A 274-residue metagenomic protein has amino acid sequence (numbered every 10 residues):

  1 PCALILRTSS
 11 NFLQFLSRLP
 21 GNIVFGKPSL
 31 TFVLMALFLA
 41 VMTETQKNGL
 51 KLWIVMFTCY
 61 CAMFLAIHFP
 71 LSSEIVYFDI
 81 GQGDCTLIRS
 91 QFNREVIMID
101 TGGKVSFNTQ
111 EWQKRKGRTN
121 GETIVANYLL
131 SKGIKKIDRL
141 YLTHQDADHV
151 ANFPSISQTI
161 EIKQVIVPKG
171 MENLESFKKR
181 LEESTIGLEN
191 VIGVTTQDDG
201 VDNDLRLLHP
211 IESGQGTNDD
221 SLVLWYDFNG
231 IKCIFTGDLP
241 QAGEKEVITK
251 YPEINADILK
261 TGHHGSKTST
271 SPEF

Functional and structural regions predicted by a protein language model:
P1-Y77, R89: Transmembrane helix-bundle segments that form internal channels/tunnels in multi-pass membrane proteins, characterized
L16, V24, S157, S184 (+1 more regions): Alpha-helix C-terminal capping segments
L19-N22, I137, A256: Phosphate-coordination loops involved in phosphoryl transfer and adenosine-cofactor binding
V24, L87-R89, R206, V223-D227: Short, well-ordered beta-strand micro-motif
S29-V33, G83, V194-D202, E212-Q215: A short acidic, often aromatic-flanked loop/helix-cap motif at beta-alpha or helix-coil junctions that lines enzyme
P70-T195, N203-L207: Soluble catalytic regions of membrane-associated enzymes that act on cell-envelope and secretory-pathway components
I99, F107, V125-Y128, T143 (+2 more regions): Active-site-proximal loop/helix segments of hydrolase catalytic cores
